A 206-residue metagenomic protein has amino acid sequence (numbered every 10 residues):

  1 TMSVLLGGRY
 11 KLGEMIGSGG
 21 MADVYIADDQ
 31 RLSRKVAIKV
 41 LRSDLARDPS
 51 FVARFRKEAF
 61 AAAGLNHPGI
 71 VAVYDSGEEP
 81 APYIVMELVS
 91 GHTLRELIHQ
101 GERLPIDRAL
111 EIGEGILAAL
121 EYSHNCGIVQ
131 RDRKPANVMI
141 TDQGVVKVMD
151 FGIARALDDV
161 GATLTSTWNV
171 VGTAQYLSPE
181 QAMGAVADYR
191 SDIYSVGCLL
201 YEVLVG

Functional and structural regions predicted by a protein language model:
T1-G206: Eukaryotic protein kinase
